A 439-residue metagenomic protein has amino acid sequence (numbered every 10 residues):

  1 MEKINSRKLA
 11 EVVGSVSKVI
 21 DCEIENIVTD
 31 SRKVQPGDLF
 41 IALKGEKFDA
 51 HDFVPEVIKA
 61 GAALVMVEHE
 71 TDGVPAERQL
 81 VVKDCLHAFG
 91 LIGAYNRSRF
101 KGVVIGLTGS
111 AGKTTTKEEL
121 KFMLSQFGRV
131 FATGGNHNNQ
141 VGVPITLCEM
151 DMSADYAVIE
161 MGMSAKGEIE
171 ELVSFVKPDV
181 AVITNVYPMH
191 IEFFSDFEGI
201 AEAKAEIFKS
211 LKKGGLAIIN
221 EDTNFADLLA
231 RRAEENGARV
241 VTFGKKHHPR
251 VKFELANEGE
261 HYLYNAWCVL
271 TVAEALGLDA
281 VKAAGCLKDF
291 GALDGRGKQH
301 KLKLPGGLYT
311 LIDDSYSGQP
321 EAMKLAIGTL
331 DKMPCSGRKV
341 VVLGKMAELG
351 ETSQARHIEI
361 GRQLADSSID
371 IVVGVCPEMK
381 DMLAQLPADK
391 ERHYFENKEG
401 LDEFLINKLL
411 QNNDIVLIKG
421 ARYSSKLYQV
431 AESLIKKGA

Functional and structural regions predicted by a protein language model:
M1-G106, T115-Q126, V141, C148 (+2 more regions): Short, basic phosphate-binding NTP loop
M1-V16, P36-L39, D52, D179 (+4 more regions): ATP-dependent carboxylate-amine ligase
R7-E11, A88-E221, D227-N236, A273 (+1 more regions): Phosphate-binding loop of NTP-binding sites
V12, E68, G102-T108, V182-P188 (+5 more regions): Short beta-strands and strand-loop turn motifs
V34-Q35, H69-E77, D227-E234, R250-V251 (+1 more regions): Short loop/helix-cap segments at secondary-structure boundaries that form the rim of catalytic
G45-K47, T71, M163-K166, Y187-M189 (+5 more regions): Short glycine-rich anion-binding loops that position phosphate/pyrophosphate groups of nucleotides and phosphorylated
V65-G73, E221-N224, G244-H247, C376-K380: Short, polar loop motifs at secondary-structure junctions
P75-D84, E234-V241, K252-L255, A388-Y394: Active-site regions of enzymes building and remodeling cell-envelope glycoconjugates
